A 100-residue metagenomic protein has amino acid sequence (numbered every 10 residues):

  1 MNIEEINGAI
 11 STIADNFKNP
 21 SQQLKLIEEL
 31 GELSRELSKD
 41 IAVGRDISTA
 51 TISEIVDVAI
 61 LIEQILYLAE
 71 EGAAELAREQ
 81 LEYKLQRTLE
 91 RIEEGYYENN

Functional and structural regions predicted by a protein language model:
M1-N100: Flexible "arm" and connector segments at domain edges
